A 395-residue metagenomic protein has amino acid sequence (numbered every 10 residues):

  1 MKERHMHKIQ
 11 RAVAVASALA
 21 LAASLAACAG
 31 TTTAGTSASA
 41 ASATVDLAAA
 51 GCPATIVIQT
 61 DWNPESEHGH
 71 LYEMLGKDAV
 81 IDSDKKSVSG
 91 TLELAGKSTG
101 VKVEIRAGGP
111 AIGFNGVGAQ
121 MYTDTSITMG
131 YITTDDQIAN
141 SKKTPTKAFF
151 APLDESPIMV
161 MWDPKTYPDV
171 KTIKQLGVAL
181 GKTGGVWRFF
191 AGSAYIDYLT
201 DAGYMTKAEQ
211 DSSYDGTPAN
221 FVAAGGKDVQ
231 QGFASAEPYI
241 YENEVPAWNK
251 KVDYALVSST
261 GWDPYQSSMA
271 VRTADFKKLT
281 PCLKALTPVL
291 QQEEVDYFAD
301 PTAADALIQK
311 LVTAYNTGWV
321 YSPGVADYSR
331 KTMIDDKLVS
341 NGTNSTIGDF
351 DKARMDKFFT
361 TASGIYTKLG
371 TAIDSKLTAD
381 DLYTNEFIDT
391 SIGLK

Functional and structural regions predicted by a protein language model:
M1-A26: Sec-dependent bacterial lipoprotein signal peptides
R11, L25-A40: Bacterial lipoprotein signal-peptidase II cleavage site
A40-Y214, D228: Short, glycine-/small- and polar/acidic-enriched structural segments that line small-molecule recognition paths
H68-Y72, G118-A119, T146, P157 (+10 more regions): Extracytoplasmic/secreted envelope proteins and their assembly/folding machinery, especially bacterial periplasmic
D82-E104, K182, A202-D211, F221-A223 (+5 more regions): Surface-exposed intrinsically disordered loops and tails
D135, D215-N220, G225-G318: Pocket-lining segment of extracytoplasmic ligand-binding domains
L279-K368: Secondary-structure end/capping motifs
K352-K395: Conserved C-terminal helix/tail region of periplasmic/extracytoplasmic solute-binding proteins
